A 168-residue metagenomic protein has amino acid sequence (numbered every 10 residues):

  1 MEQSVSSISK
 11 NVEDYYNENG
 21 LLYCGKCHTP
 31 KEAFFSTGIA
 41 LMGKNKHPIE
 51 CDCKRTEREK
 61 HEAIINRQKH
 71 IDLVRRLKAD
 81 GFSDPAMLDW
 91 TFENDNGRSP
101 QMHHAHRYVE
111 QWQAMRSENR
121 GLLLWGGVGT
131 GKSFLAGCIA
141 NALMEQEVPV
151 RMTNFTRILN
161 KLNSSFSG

Functional and structural regions predicted by a protein language model:
M1-S99: A short, basic N-terminal segment
E2-Q3, H70, S117-R120, N154: A short alpha-helix capping/helix-coil boundary motif
C51-A63, G129-S133, T156-N163: Short charge-dense sequence patches
L77, M87, F92-D95, G121-L123 (+3 more regions): Long, contiguous hydrophobic alpha-helical segments, chiefly transmembrane helices and signal peptides
G81-F82, L88, N94-L122: Pre-Walker A (pre-P-loop) alpha-helix and adjacent loop at the N terminus of AAA/AAA+ ATPase modules, a conserved
P100-V109, F134, M144-G168: Short glycine-rich substrate-engagement loop in P-loop NTPases that contacts/grips substrate
S117-G137: Walker A/P-loop nucleotide-binding motif
C138, A142: Active-site signature of alpha/beta-hydrolase-fold catalytic machinery across serine- and Asp/Cys-nucleophile hydrolases
